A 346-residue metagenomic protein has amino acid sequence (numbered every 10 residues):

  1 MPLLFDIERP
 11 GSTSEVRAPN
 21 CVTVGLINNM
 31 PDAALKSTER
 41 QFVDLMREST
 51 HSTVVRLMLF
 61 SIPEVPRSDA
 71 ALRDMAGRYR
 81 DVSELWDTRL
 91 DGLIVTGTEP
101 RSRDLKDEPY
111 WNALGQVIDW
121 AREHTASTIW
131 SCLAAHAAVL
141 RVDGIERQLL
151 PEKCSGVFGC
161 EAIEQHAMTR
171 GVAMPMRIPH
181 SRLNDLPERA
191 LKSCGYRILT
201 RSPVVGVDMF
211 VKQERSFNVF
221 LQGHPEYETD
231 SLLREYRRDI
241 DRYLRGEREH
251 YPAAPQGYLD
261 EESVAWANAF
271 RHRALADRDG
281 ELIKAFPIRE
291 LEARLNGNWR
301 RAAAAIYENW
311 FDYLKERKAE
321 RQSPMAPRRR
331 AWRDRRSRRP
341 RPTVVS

Functional and structural regions predicted by a protein language model:
M1-S61, R80-L85, R89, V157-S346: Amide-donor transfer/coupling interface in amidating biosynthetic enzymes
K36, D69, D104-L105, V139-R141 (+2 more regions): Short glycine-/acidic-enriched loop or helix-start segments at secondary-structure transitions that form or flank
S61-P66, A134-A135: Short beta-alpha junction loops
V65-V82: Charged, often glycine-rich, active-site loop that binds/positions anionic groups
P66, E99-R101, Y227-T229: Feature marks short, surface-exposed loop/turn motifs that line or immediately flank catalytic pockets and channel
M75, D107-W111, R300: A conditional alpha-helix N-cap/helix-loop micro-motif detector
L90, V95-E164: Cysteine-nucleophile active-site neighborhood
